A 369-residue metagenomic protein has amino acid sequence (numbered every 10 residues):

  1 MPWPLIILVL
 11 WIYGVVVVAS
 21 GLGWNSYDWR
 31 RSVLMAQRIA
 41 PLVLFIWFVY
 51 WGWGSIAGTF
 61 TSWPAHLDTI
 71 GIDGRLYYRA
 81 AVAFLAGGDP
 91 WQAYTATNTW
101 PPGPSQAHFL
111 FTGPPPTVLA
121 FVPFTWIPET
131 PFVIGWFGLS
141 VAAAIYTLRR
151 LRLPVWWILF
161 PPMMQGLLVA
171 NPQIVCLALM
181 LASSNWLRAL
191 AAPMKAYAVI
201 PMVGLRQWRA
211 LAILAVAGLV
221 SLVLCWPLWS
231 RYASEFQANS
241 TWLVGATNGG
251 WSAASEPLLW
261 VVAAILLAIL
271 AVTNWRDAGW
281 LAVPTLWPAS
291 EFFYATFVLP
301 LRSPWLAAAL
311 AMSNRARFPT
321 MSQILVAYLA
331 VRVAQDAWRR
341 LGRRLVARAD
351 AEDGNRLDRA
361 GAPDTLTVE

Functional and structural regions predicted by a protein language model:
M1-N185, Q207-Y328, Q335-E369: Primarily membrane-embedded glycan-assembly and transfer machineries that use lipid-linked glycans
R188-L205, P288-Y294: Transmembrane helices and adjacent periplasmic/lumenal helix-loop junctions of polyprenol-phosphate-dependent
